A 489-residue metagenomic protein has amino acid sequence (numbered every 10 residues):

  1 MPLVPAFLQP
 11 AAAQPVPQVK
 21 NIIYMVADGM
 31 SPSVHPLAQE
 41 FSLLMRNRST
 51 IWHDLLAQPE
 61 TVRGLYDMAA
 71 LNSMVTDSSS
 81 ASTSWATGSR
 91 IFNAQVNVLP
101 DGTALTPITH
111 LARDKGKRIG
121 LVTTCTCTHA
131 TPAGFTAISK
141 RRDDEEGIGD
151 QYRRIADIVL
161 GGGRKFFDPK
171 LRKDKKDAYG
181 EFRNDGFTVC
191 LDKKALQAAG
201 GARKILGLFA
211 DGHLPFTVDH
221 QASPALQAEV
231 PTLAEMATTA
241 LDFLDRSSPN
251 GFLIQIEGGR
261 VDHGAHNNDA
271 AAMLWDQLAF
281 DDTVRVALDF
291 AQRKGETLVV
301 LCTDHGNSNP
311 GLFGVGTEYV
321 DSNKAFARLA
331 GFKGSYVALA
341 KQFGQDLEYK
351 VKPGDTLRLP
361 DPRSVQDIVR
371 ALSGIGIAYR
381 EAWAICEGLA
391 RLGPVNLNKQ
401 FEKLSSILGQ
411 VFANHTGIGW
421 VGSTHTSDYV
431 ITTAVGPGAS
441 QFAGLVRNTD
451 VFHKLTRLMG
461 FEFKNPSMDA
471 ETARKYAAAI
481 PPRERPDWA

Functional and structural regions predicted by a protein language model:
P2-P15: N-terminal twin-arginine translocation
V19-N21, M30-H35, E40-T83, H129-A489: A post-motif C-terminal structural segment
N21, P107, G116-I119, T188: Residues that mark the start of a beta-strand
Y24-M25, L121, L301: Structural beta-sheet core signal
N72, T87, F92-Q95: Substrate-binding/charge-relay-adjacent region of secreted/lumenal peptidase catalytic domains
N97-T106: Glycine-rich anion/phosphate-binding loops
L105-I108, I148: Short, charged beta->alpha transition segments
T109-H110, D114-A133, F463-M468: Glycine-rich phosphate/pyrophosphate-binding loops and their adjacent beta-strand/loop elements at enzyme active sites
